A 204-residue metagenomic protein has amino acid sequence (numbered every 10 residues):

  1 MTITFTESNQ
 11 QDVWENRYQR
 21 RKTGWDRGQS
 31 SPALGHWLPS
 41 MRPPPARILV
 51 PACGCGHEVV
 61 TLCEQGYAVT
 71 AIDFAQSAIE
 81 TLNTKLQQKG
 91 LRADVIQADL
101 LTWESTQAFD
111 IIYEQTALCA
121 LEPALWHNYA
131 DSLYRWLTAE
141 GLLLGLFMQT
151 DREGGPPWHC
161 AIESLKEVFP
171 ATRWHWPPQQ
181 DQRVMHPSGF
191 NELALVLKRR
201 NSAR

Functional and structural regions predicted by a protein language model:
T2-L49, G54-Q107, L121-R204: Class I (Rossmann-like) S-adenosyl-L-methionine-dependent methyltransferase catalytic domain, capturing the SAM-binding
D110: Conserved acidic residues
Y113: A conserved beta-strand element that flanks and buttresses the S-adenosyl-L-methionine
T116-A120: Short catalytic micro-motifs in class I SAM-dependent methyltransferases
